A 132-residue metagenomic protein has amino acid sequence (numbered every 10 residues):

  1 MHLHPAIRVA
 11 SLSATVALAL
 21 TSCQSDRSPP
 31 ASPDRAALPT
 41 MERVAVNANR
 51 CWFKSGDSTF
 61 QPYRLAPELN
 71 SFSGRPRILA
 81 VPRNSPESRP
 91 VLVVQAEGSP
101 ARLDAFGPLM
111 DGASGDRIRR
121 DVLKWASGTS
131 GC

Functional and structural regions predicted by a protein language model:
M1-C23: Sec-dependent bacterial lipoprotein signal peptides
A17-A36: Bacterial Sec signal peptide processing site at the extreme N-terminus
Q24, R50-W52, G131: Sequence contexts marking disulfide-bonded cysteines in secreted/extracellular proteins
R35-E42, G112-R117: Soluble non-cytosolic domains of exported or imported proteins
L38-I78: Post-signal-peptide N-terminal segment of Sec-exported extracytoplasmic proteins
G74-L109: Mid-chain, structured segments of secreted extracytoplasmic proteins
R102, F106-C132: C-terminal partner/receptor-binding element of secreted or periplasmic proteins
